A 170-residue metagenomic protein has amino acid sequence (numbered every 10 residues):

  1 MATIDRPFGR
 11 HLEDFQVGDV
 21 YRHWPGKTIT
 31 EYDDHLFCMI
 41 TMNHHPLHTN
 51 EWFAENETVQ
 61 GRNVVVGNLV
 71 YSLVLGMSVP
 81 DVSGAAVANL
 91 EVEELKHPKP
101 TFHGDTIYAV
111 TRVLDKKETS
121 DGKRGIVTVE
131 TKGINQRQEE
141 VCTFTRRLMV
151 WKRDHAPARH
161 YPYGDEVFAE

Functional and structural regions predicted by a protein language model:
M1-E91, R153-E170: Hot-dog-fold acyl-thioester-processing enzymes
M1-Q16, H97, T101-D105, V110-E170: HotDog/MaoC-like acyl-thioester-processing domains
E93-L95: Conserved interaction-surface patches within small, structured recognition/assembly domains
